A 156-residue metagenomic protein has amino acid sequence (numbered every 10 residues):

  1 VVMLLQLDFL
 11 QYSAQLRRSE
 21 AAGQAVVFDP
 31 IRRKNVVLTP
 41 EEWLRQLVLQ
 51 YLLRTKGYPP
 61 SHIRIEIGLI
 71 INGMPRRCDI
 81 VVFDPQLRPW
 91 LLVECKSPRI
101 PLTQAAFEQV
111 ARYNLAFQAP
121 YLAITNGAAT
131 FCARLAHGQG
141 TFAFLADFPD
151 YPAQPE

Functional and structural regions predicted by a protein language model:
V2-Y121, A128-E156: A short, conserved, highly charged catalytic patch centered on acidic carboxylates
